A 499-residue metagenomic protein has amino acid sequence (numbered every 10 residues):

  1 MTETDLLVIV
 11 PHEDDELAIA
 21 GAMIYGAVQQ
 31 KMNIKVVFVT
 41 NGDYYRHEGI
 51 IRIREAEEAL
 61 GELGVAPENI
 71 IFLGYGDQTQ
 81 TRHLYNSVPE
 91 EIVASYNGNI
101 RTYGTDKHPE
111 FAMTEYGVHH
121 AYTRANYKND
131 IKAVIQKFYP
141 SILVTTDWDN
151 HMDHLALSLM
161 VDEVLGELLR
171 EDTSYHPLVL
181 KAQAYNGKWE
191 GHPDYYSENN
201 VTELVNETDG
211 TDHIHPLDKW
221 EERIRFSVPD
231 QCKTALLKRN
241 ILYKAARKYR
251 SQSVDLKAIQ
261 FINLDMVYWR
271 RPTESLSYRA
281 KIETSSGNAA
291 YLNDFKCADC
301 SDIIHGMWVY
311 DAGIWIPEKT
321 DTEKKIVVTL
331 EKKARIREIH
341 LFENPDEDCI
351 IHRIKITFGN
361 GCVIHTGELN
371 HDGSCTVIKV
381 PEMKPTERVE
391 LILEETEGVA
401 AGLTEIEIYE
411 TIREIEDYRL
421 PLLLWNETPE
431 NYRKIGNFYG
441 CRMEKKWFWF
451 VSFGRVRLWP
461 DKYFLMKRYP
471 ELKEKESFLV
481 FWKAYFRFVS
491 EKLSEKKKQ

Functional and structural regions predicted by a protein language model:
M1-K137, L159-Y185, L236, I392: Active-site rim/loop-helix segments in enzyme catalytic domains that contact anionic ligands
Y44-R46, Q78-L84, H151-H154, K188-G191 (+2 more regions): Short catalytic/ligand-binding loop motif for oxyanion handling, primarily in non-cytosolic enzymes, centered on
R82-P89, A94-V118, D130-A133, E167-N293: C-terminal accessory domains and tails appended to enzymatic cores
I131-D149: Proline-aspartate-enriched helix->loop->beta-strand connector
R270-K333, N344-R353, E405-G436: Disordered, acidic Ser/Thr/Pro-rich linker "stalks" and the adjacent N-terminal cap of the next globular domain
T320-T322, P345-I415: Trp- and acidic/polar-enriched beta-sheet ligand-binding modules for extracellular glycan and matrix recognition
H340-F342: Short edge beta-strand/loop segments characteristic of extracellular beta-sandwich folds
L424-Q499: Membrane-proximal basic amphipathic "stem/tether" segments
